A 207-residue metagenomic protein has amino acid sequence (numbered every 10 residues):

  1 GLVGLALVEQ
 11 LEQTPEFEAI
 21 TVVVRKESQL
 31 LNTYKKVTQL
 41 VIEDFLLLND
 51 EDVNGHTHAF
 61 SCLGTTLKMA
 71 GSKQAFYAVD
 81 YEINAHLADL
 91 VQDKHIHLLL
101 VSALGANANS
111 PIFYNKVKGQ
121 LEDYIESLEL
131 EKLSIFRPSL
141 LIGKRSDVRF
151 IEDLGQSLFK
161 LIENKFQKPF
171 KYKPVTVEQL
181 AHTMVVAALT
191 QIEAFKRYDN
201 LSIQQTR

Functional and structural regions predicted by a protein language model:
G1-H58, L180: N-terminal Rossmann/SDR dinucleotide-binding element
E9-Q10, T14, T65, M69-A70 (+1 more regions): N-terminal Rossmann-like NAD(P)+-binding domain of SDR-like oxidoreductases, especially those catalyzing
Q13, A108-R207: Oxidoreductase cofactor-interface core, primarily capturing Rossmann-like NAD(P)-dependent enzymes
L30, M69, A108-N109: Glycine/Thr-rich phosphate-binding loops of Rossmann-like dinucleotide-binding domains
K36-H86, L90-D93: NAD(P)H-binding glycine-rich loop region in Rossmannoid oxidoreductase-like domains and their noncatalytic homologs
K73, A78-Q120, S127, L133-F136: Conserved Rossmann-fold NAD(P)-dependent oxidoreductase catalytic core, especially the SDR/UDP-sugar
